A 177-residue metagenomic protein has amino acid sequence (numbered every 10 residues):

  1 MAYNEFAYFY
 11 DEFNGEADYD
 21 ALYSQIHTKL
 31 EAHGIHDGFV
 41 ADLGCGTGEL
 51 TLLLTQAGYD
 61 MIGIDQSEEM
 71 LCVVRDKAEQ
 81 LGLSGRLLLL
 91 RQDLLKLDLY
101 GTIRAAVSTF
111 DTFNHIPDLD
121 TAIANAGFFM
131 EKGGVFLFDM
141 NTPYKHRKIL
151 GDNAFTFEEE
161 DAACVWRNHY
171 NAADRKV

Functional and structural regions predicted by a protein language model:
M1-H36: Conserved class I S-adenosyl-L-methionine
D37-G44: Conserved class I S-adenosyl-L-methionine
E49-K96: Class I SAM-dependent methyltransferase SAM/SAH-binding core
D98-A105: A short acidic, Gly/Pro-enriched loop at the edge of an enzyme's catalytic core that lines a small-molecule cofactor
S108-T109: A short beta-strand submotif of the Rossmann-like class I SAM-dependent methyltransferase core that lines
N114-H115: A short His-aromatic
D120-K132: A short glycine-rich, Lys/Arg-flanked "PGG" loop and its adjoining helix->strand segment in the class I
L137-V177: SAM-dependent methyltransferase
